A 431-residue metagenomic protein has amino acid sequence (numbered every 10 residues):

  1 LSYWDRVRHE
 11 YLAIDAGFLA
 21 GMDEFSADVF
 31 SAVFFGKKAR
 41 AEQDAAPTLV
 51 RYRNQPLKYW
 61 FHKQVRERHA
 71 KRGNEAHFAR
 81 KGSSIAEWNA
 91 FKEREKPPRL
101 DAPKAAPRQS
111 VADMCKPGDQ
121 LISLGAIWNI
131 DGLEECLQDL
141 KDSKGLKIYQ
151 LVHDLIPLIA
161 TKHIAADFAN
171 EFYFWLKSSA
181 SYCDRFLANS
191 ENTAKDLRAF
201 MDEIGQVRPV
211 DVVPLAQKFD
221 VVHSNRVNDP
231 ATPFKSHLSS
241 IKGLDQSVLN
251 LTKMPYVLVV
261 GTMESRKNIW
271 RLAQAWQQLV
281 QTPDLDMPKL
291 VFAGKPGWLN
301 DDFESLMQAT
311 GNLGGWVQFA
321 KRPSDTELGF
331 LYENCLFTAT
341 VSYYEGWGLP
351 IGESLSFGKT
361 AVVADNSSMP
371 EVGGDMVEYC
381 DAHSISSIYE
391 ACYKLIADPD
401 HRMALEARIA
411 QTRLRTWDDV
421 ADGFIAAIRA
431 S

Functional and structural regions predicted by a protein language model:
L1-S431: Carbohydrate transferase catalytic cores enriched for Leloir-type hexosyltransferases
